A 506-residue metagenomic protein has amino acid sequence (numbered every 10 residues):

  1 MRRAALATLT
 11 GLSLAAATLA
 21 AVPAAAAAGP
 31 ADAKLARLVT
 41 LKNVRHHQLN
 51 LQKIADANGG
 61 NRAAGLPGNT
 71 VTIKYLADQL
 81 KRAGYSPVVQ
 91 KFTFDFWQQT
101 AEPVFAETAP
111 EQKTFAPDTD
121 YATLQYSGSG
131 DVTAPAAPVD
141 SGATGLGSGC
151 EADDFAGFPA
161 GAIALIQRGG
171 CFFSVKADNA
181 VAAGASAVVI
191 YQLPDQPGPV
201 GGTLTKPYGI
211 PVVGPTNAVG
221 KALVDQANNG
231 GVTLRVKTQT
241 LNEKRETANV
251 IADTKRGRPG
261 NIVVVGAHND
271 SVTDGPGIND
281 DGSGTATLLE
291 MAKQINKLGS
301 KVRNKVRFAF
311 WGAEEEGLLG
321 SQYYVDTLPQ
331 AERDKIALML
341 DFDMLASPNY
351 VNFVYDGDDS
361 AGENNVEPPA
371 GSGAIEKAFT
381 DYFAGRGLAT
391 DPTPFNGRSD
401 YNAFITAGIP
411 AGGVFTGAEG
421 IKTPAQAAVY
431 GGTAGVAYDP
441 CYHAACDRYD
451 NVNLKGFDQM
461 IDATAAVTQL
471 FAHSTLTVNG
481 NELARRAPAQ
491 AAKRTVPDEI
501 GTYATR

Functional and structural regions predicted by a protein language model:
M1-A27: Secretory targeting and sorting signals
A25-K74, D78, A83, D253-R256 (+3 more regions): N-terminal hydrophobic or amphipathic helices/low-complexity stretches enriched in small/hydrophobic/Pro/Gly
R37, L49, K53-A160: Noncatalytic luminal/extracellular "stalk/propeptide" segments of secretory-pathway proteins
A64-L66, F115-N217, P276, K293 (+1 more regions): Extracellular/luminal Protease-associated
T123-G149, T205-I278, E290-R303: Soluble metallo-hydrolase cores and metallopeptidase-like ectodomains found primarily in the secretory/periplasmic
T205-Y208, Q294-L319, F342, T477-N479: Short helix-loop-beta-strand segments that form the rim/entrance of peptidase-like active sites
P259-G260, W311-A418, K422-T423: Metal-dependent peptidase/peptidase-like ectodomains
I421-A489: His/Asp/Glu-rich mid-to-C-terminal helical/loop segments that flank catalytic regions of hydrolases
